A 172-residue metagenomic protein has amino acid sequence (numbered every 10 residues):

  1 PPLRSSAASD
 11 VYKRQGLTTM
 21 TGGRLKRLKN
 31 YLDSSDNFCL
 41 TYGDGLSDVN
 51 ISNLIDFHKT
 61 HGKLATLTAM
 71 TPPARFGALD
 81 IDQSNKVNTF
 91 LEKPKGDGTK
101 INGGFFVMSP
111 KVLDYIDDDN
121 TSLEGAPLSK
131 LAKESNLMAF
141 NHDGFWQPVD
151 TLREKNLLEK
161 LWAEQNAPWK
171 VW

Functional and structural regions predicted by a protein language model:
P1-A8, Y12: Single conserved hydrophobic/aromatic residue that forms the stacking wall/gate of nucleotide- or nucleobase-binding
V11-Y12, A65, F90, A139: Generic preference for hydrophobic
L17, G43-G45: Active-site metal-binding loops of divalent metal-dependent hydrolases
M20-K26: Domain-scale recognition of functional cores that engage charged ligands
L25, L40, A65-T68, A139: Structural beta-sheet core signal
K26-N37: Active-site nucleotide-sugar/metal-binding loop of Leloir-type enzymes
D36-C39, L46-K59, T71-A74, K86-W172: Catalytic-core segments of class I nucleotidyltransferases/pyrophosphorylases that form NMP-activated intermediates
T66-D80: Short beta-strand-to-loop element that shapes/binds the nucleotide-sugar donor at the catalytic cleft/hinge
